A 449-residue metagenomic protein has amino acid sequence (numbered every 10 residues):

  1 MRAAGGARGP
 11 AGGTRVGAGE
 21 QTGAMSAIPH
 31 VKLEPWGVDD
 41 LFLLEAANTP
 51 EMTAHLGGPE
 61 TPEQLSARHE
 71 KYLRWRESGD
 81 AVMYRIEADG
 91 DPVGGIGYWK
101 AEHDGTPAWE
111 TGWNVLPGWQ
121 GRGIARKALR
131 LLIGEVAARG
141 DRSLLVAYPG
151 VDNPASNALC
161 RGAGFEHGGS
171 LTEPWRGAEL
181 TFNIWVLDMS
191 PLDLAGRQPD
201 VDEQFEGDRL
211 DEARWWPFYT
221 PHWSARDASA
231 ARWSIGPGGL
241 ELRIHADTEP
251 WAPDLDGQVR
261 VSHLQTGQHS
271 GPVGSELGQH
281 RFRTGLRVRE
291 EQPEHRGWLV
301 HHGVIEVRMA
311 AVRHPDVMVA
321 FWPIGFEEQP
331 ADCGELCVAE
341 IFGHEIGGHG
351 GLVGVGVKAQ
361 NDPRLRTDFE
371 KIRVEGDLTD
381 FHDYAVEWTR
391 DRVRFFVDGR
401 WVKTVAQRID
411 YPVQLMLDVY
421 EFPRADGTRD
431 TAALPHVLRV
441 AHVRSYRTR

Functional and structural regions predicted by a protein language model:
R2, G13, G17-P50, A54 (+1 more regions): Acyl-donor (CoA/ACP) binding surface of acyl/acetyltransferases
G6-G9: Short linear segments in intrinsically disordered or otherwise low-structure-confidence regions
G57-G58: Short amphipathic N-terminal alpha-helix
T61-A81: Active-site rim helix/loop that mediates acceptor-substrate recognition in acyltransferases
R76, H103-G105, W175-G177, R313-H314 (+1 more regions): Short glycine/serine/proline-enriched coil/turn segments at secondary-structure junctions
L192-R449: GH16 jelly-roll
